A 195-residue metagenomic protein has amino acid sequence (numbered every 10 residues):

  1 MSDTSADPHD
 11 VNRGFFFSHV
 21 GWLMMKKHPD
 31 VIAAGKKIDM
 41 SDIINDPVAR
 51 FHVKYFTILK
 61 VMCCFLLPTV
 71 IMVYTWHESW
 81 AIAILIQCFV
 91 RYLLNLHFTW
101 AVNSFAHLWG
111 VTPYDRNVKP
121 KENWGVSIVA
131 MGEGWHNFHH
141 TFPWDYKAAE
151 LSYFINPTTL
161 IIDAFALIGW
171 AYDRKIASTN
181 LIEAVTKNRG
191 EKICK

Functional and structural regions predicted by a protein language model:
M1-T4, L23, V102-R116, S127-Y146: Histidine-centered catalytic micro-motifs
M1-W100, W135, D145-K195: Non-catalytic, topology-defining segments of multipass membrane proteins
P47-I58, L108-K121: Interhelical loop and helix-boundary elements at the membrane-water interface of polytopic inner-membrane proteins
